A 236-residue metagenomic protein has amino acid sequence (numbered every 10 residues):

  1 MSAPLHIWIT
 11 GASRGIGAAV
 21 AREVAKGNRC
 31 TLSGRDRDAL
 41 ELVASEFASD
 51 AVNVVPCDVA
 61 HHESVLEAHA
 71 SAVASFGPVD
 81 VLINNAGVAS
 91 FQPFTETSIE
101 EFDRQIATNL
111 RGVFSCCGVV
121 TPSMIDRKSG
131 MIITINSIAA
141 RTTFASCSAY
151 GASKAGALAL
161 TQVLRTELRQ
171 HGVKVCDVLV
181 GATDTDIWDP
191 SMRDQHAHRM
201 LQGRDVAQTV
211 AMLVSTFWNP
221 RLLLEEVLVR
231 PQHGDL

Functional and structural regions predicted by a protein language model:
G11-R14: Conserved glycine-rich cofactor-binding loop
G27-V43: Conserved glycine-rich Rossmann-like NAD(P)H-binding loop of the short-chain dehydrogenase/reductase
P56-E67, I99: The beta1-alpha1 cofactor-binding region of Rossmann-like NAD(H)/NADP(H)-dependent oxidoreductases
P93-F94, E101-D103: Substrate-binding pocket helix/loop in short-chain dehydrogenase/reductase
C117, S153: Active-site helix of classical SDR
S137: Residue(s) in the substrate-gating loop at a strand-loop-helix junction that position the organic substrate next
Q170-H171, D177-V178, Q195-L236: C-terminal helical subdomain
